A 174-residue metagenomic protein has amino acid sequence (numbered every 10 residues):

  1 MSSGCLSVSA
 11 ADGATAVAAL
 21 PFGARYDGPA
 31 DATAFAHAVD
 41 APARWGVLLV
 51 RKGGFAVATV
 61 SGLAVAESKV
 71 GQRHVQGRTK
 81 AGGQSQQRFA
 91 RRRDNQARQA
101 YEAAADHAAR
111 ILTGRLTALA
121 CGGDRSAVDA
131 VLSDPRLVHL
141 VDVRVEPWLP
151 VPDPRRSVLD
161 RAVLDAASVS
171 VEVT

Functional and structural regions predicted by a protein language model:
M1-T174: Terminal alpha-helical anchor/extension segments at protein ends
